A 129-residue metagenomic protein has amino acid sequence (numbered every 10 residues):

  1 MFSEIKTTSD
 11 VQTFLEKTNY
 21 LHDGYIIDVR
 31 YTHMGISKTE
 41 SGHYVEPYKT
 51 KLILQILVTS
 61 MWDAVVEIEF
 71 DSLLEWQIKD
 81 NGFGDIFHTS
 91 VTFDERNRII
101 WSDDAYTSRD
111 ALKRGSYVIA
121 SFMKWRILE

Functional and structural regions predicted by a protein language model:
M1-E129: Surface-exposed, interaction-prone regions used to assemble/regulate multi-protein complexes
